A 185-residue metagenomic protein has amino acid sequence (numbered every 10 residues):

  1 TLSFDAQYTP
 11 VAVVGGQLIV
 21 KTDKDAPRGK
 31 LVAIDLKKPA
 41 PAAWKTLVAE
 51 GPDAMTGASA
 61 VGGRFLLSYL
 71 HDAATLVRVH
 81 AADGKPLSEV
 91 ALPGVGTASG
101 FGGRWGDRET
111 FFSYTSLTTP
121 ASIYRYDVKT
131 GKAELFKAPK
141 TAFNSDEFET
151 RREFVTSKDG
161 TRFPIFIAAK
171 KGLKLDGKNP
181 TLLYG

Functional and structural regions predicted by a protein language model:
T1-Y8, D35-M55, A82-G100, K129-F148: Multi-bladed beta-propeller domains
P10-V14, G57-V61, F101-G106: Structural signature of eukaryotic scaffold interfaces centered on beta-propeller domains
A12, V20-R28, Y126, G131: Amphipathic alpha-helical
V14, I19-D25, I34-D35, R64-A73 (+2 more regions): Beta-strand C-termini and the immediately following turn/loop, strongest in propeller blades
V20-K24, M55-D72, V155-P164: C-terminal substrate/ligand-recognition segments
P27, A73, G84-P86, T130-K132 (+1 more regions): Short acidic/polar mixed-charge low-complexity motifs
K30-V32, L76-R78, S122-Y124: A short loop-to-beta-strand structural motif that recurs across blades of beta-propeller domains
S99-G185: Serine-hydrolase catalytic core recognition
